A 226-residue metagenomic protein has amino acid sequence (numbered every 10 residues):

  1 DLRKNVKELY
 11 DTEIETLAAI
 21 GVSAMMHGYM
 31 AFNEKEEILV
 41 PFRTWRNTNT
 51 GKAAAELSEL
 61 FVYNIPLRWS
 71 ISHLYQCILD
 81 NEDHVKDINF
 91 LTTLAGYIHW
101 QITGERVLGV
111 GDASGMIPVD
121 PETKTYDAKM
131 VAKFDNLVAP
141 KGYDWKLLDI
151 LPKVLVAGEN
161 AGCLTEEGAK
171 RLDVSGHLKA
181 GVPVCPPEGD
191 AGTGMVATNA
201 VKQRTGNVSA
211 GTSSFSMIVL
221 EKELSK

Functional and structural regions predicted by a protein language model:
L2-K226: Glycine-rich phosphate-binding/catalytic subdomain of phosphoryl-transfer and nucleotide/sugar-phosphate-processing
